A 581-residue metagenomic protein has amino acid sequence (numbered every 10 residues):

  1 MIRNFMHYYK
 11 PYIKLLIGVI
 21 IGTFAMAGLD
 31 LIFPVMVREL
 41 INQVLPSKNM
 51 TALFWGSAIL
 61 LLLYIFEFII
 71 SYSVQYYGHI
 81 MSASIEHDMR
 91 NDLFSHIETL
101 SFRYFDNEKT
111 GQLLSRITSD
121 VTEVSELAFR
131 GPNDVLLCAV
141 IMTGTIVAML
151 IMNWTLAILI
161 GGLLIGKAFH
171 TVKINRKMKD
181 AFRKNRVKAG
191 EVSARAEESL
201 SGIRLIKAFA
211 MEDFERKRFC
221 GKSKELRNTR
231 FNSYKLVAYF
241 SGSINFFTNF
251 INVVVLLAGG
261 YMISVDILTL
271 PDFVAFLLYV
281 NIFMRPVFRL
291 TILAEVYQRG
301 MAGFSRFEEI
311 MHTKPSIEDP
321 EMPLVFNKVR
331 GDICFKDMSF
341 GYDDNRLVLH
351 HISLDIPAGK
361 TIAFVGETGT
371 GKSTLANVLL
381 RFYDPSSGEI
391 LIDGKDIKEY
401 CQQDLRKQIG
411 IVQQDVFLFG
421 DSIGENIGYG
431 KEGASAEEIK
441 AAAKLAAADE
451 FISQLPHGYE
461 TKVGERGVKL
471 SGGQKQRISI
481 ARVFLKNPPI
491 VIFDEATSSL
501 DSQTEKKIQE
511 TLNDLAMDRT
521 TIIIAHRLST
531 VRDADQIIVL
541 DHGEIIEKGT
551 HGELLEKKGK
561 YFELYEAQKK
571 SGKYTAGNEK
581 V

Functional and structural regions predicted by a protein language model:
Y9, V74, G78-S82, E86 (+2 more regions): Juxtamembrane loop-to-helix connectors within ABC transporter transmembrane domains
P11, L15-A25, I59-L63, R130-K184 (+2 more regions): Transmembrane helices of ABC transporter permease
K14, F102-R103, S119-A128, P132 (+10 more regions): An intracellular "coupling" helix at the cytosolic face of ABC transporter transmembrane type-1 domains
L16-S73, Y77, L150-T155, D266-L270: Transmembrane helix-loop-helix hairpins at lipid-water interfaces of multipass membrane proteins, especially the type-1
F24-V35, Y64-Y72, V124-L127, G131-T143 (+4 more regions): Hydrophobic alpha-helical transmembrane bundles that constitute the permease/transmembrane domains of multi-pass
P46-W55, A148-G162, K235-S305, I310-M311: Helix-loop-helix
L93, I97, I206, F307 (+1 more regions): Helix-loop junctions and hydrophobic alpha-helical segments within the transmembrane domains of large membrane
P320, F326-V581: ABC-type nucleotide-binding domain
